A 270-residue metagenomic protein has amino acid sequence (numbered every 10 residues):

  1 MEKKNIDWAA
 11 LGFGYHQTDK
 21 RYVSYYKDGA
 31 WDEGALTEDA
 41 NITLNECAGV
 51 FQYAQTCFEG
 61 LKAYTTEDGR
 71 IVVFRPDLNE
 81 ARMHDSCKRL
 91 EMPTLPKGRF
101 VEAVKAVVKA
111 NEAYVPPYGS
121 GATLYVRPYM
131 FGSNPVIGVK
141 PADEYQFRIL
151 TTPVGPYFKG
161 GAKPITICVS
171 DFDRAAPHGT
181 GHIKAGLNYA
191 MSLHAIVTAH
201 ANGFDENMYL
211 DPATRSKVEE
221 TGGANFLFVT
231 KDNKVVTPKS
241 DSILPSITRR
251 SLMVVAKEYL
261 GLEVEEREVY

Functional and structural regions predicted by a protein language model:
M1-V107, V136-Y270: Helix-start/capping segments and mature chain N-termini
K97-R99, V107-G121: Charged, gly/pro-rich active-site loop segments
A110, G132-S133: Intrinsically disordered, low-complexity linker/loop segments enriched in Gly/Pro and charged/polar residues
G119-F131: Extended, Lys/Arg-enriched charged tracts that mediate electrostatic binding to polyanionic substrates
